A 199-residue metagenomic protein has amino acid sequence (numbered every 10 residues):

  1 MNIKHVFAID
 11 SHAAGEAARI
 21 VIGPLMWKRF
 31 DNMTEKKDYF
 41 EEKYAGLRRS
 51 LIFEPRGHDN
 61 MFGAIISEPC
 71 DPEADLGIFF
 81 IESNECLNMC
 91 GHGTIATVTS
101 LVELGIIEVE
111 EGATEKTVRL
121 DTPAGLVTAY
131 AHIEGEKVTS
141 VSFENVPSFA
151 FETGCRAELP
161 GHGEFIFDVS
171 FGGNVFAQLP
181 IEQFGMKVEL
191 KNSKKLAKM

Functional and structural regions predicted by a protein language model:
M1-M89, A96-M199: Active-site proximal loop and beta-alpha junction motif in alpha/beta enzyme cores
